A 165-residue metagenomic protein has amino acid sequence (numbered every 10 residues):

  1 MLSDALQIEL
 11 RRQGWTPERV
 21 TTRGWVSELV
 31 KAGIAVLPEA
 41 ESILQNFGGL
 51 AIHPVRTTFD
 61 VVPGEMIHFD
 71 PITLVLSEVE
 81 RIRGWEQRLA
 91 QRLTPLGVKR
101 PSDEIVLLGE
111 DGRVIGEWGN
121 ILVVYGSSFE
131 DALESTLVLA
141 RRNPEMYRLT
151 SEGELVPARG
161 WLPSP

Functional and structural regions predicted by a protein language model:
M1-I105, R148-S151, L155-P165: A surface-exposed partner-binding patch
G97, E117-W118: Beta-strand residues in well-ordered beta-sheet regions across diverse protein folds
R100-D103, R113, I121-L122: Short, solvent-exposed loop/turn segments at secondary-structure junctions
E104-V106, G116-E117, Y125-G126: Short helix/loop capping segments that flank catalytic or ligand/cofactor-binding pockets
L108-D111: Short acidic-glycine loop/turn motifs at beta-strand connectors
N120-R148: Compact, glycine/acidic-enriched structural inserts
